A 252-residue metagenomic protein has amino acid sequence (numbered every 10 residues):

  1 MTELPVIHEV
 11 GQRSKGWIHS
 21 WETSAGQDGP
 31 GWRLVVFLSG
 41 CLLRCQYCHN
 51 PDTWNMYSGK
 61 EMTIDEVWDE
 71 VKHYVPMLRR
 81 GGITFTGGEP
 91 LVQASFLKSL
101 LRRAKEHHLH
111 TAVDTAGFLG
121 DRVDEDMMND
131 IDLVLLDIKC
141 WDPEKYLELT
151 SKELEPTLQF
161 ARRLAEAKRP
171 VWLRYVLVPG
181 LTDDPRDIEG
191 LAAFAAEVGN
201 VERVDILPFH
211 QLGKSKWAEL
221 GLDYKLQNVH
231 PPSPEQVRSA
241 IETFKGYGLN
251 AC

Functional and structural regions predicted by a protein language model:
M1-Q27, Y74, P179-C252: Auxiliary Fe-S-binding modules of radical SAM enzymes
R13, S20-M62: Canonical Radical SAM [4Fe-4S] cluster-binding loop centered on the CxxxCxxC motif and its immediate flanking residues
D52-M56, L147-E153, G221-V229: Short glycine-enriched, charge-decorated loop/helix-capping segments at active-site entrances that position
E61, S151-L154, P231-P234: Short, conserved loop/turn and helix-capping segments at secondary-structure boundaries that abut family-defining
W68-G82, G87, L91-E219: Conserved AdoMet/S-adenosylmethionine-binding subsite of the radical SAM
